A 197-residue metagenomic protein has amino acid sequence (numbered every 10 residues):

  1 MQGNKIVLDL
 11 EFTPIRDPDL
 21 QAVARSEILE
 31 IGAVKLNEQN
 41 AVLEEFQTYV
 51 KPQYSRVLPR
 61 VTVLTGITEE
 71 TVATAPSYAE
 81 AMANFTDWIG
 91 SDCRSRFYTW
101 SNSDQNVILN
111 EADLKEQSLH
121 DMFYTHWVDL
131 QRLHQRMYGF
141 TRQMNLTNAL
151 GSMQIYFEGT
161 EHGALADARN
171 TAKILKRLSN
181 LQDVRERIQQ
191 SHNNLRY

Functional and structural regions predicted by a protein language model:
Q2-N110, G151-S152, G159: Conserved non-catalytic scaffold segment of RNase H-like nuclease domains
F12-P14, R132, N170: Short, glycine/acidic-enriched loop or turn micro-motifs at the edges of active sites
E69-A73, S118-F123, F157-H162: Short, surface-exposed acidic
S103-H126: Substrate-recognition/cap helix-loop segment adjacent to the acidic, metal-dependent catalytic center of Asp-based
W127-T141: Short alpha-helix plus adjacent loop in nuclease-associated cores
Y138-G151: A structural motif
S152, A172-Y197: Acidic two-metal-ion nuclease catalytic site recognized across multiple nuclease folds, prominently DnaQ/RNase D-T
D167: Conserved catalytic/binding loops enriched for acidic/polar residues
